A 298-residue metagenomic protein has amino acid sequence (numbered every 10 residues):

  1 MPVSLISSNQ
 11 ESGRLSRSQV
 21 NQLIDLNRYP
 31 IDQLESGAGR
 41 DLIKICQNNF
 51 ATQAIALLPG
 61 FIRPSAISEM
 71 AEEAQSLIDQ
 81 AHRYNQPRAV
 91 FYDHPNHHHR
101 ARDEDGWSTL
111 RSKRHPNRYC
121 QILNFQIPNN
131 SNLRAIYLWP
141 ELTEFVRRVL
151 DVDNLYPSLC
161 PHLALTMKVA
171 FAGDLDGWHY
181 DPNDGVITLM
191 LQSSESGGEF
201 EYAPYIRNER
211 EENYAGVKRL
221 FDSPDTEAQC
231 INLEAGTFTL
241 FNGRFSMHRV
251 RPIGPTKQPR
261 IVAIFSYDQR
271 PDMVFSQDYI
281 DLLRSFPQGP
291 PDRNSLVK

Functional and structural regions predicted by a protein language model:
M1-T52, P287-K298: Fe(II)/2-oxoglutarate
S16-R40, A51, G60-E141: Non-heme Fe(II)-dependent double-stranded beta-helix
Q47, A71, T143-R147: Non-transmembrane alpha-helical segments in soluble domains of secreted/periplasmic/extracellular proteins
A56-I62, N232: Short amphipathic
I78-H82, L150-N154, P271: A generic secondary-structure signal for well-formed alpha-helical elements
F125-R134, T143-F238, S276: Catalytic core of non-heme Fe(II) oxygenases with the double-stranded beta-helix
E199-Y205, E209-K298: Catalytic core of Fe(II)/2-oxoglutarate
